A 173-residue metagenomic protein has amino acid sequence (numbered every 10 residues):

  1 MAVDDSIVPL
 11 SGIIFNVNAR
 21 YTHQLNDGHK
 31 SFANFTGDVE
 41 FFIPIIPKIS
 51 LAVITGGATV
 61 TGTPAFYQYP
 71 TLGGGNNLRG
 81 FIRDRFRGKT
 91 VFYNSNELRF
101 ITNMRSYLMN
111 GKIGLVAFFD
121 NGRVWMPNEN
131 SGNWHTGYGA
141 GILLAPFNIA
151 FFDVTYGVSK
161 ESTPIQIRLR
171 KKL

Functional and structural regions predicted by a protein language model:
M1-L108: C-terminal outer-membrane beta-barrel translocator/porin domains of Gram-negative envelope proteins and their
I13-L25, R79-D84, L115-W125, A150-K160: Transmembrane beta-strand segments that form the barrel wall of outer-membrane beta-barrel proteins
I14-N16, S50-I54, S95, G114-F118 (+3 more regions): Residue-level detector of the transmembrane beta-barrel scaffold of outer-membrane proteins
H23-S31, F86-T90, P127-N133, Y156-R168: Solvent-exposed loop/turn segments connecting transmembrane beta-strands in outer-membrane beta-barrel proteins
I46-K48, K89-S106, G114-G139: Outer-membrane beta-barrel transmembrane domain signature
R99, N103, V124, A145-I149 (+2 more regions): Hydrophobic alpha-helical segments
W134, Y138-A150: Internal helix-turn-beta structural module
I142-L144, S162-L173: Outer-membrane beta-barrel "beta-signal"
